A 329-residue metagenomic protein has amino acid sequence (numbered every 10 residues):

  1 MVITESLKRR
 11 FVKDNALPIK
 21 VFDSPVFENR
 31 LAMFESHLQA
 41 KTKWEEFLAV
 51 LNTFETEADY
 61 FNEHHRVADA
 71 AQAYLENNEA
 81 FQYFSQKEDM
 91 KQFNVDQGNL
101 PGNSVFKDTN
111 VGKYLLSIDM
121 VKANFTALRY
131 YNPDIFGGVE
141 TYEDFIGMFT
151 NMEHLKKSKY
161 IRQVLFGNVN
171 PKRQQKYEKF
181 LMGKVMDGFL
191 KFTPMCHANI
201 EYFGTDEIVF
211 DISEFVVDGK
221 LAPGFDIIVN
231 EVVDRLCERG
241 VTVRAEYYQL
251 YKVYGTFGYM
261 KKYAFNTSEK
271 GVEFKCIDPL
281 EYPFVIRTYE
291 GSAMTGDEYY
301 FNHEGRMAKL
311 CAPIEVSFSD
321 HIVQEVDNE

Functional and structural regions predicted by a protein language model:
M1-E329: Conserved acidic
